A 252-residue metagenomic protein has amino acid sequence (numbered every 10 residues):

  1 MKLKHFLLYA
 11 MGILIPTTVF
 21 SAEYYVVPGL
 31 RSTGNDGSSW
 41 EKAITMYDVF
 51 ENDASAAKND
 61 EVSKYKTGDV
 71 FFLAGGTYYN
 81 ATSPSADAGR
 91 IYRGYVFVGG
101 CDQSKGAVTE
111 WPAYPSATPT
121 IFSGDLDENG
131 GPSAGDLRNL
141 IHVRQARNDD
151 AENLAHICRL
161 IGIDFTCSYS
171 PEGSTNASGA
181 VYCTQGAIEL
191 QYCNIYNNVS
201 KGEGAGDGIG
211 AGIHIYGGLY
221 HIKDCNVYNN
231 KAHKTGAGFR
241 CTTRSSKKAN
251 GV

Functional and structural regions predicted by a protein language model:
M1-A10: Bacterial N-terminal signal peptides that target proteins for export
Y9-T18: Bacterial N-terminal signal peptides
V19-R31: Boundary/junction segments of secreted and surface-exposed precursor proteins
P28-A74, Y79-N80: Acidic Gly/Asp/Thr-rich repetitive segments characteristic of extracellular carbohydrate-active and adhesion proteins
N80, G202-E203, K234-T235: Per-repeat structural element of leucine-rich repeats
N80-V98, S104-I161, T166-A187, H214-I215: Extracellular beta-strand-rich solenoid/capping regions of secreted or surface-exposed proteins that bind or remodel
V96, A155-Y169, A187-K201, G217-H233 (+1 more regions): Right-handed parallel beta-helix
G210-G212, G236-G238: Periodic glycine anchor positions in long extracellular repeat architectures
